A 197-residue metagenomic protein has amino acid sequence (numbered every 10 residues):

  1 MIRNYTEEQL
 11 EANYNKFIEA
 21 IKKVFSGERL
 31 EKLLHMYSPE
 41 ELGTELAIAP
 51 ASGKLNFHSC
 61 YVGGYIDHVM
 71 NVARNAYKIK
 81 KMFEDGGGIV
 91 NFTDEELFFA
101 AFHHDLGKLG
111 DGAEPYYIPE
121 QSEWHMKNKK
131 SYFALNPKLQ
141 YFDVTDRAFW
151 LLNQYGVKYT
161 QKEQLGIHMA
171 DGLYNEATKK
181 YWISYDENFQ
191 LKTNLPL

Functional and structural regions predicted by a protein language model:
M1-P50: Non-catalytic interface/linker regions that flank or bridge core catalytic/transmembrane domains
L10-N13, Y65, V69: Generic structural signal for well-ordered, non-membrane alpha-helical segments in soluble metabolic enzymes
G53-G63, D67, R74, I79 (+2 more regions): Divalent metal-dependent catalytic cores for phosphoryl transfer on phosphate-bearing substrates
